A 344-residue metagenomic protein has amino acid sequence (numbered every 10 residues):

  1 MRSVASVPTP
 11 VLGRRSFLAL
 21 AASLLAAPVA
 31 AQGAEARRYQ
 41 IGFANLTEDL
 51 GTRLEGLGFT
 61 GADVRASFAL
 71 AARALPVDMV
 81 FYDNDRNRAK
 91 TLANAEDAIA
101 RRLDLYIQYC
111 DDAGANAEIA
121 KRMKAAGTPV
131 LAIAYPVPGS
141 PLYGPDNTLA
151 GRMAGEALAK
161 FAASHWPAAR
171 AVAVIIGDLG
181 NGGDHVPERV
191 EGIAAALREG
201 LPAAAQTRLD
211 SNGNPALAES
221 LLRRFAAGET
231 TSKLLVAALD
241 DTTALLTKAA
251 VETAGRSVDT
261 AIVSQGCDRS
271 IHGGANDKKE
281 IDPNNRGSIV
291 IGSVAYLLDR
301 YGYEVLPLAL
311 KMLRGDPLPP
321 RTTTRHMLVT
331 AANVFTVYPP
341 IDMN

Functional and structural regions predicted by a protein language model:
M1-L12, S16-A27: N-terminal secretory signal peptides
A31-I41, W166-R170: Immediate post-signal peptide segment of exported/extracytoplasmic ligand-binding proteins
A34-Y39, G177, L197, Y296-N344: Hinge/cleft segment of the Venus flytrap/periplasmic-binding protein
N45-R65, F81-K90, D112, G144-M153 (+5 more regions): Hinge/beta->alpha junction and helix N-cap segments in small-molecule ligand-binding domains
R65-V80: Signal peptide-proximal N-terminal region of secreted/periplasmic/extracellular or secretory-lumen proteins
L105-K124, I193, D210-A275: Hydrophobic alpha-helical
A113-L149, R269-I281, R286: Flexible loop/hinge segments that line or gate small-molecule binding clefts
V190, A194-L209, L234-L235, L239 (+2 more regions): Extracellular/periplasmic periplasmic-binding protein-like sensory domains
